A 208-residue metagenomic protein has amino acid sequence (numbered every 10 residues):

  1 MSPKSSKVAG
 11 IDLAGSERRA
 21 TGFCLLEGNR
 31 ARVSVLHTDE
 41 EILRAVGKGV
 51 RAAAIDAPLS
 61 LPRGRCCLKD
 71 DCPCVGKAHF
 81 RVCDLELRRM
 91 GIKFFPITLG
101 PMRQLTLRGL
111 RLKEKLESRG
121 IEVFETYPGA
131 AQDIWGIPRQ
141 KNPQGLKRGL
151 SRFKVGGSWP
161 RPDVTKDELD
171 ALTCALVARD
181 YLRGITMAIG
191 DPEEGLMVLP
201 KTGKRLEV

Functional and structural regions predicted by a protein language model:
M1-V208: Phosphate- and other anionic-substrate recognition elements at nucleic-acid/protein interfaces
